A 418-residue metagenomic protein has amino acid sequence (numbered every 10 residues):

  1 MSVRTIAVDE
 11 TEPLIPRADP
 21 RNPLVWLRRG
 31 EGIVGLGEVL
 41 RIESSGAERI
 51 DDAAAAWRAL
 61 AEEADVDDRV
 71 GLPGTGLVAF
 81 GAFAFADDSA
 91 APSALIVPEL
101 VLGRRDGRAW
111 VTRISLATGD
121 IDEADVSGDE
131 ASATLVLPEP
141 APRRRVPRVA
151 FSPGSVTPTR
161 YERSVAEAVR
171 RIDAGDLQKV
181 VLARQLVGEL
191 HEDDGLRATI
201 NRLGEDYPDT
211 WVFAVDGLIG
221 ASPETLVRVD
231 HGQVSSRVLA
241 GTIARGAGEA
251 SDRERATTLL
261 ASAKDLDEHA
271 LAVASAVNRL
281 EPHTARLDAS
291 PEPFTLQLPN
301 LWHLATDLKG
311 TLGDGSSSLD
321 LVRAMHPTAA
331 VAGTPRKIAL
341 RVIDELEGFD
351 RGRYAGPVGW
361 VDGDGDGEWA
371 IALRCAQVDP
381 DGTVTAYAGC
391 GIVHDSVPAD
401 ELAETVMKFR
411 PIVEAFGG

Functional and structural regions predicted by a protein language model:
M1-P23, R28-A53, S127-A166, R170 (+3 more regions): Contiguous alpha-helical scaffold segments within structured protein domains that host functional hotspots
N22-L24, A79-F83, W211-D216, R351-G359: A short glycine-rich, hydrophobically flanked beta-strand micro-motif that places a catalytic Asp/Glu for divalent metal
L27-R28, Q178-A183, V212-G217, L319-D320 (+1 more regions): Short coil/turn segments at secondary-structure boundaries
G37-R41, A90-L100, A109, R184-D267 (+3 more regions): An anion-binding catalytic pocket shared by soluble metabolic enzymes
A55-E189, A263, T284-R286, P291: Non-catalytic accessory segments adjacent to catalytic cores
G81, L102, G175, V227 (+4 more regions): A residue-level signal for conserved active-site and pocket-lining positions in enzyme catalytic cores
A124, D265, H269, V273 (+1 more regions): Short, charged, low-complexity patches
D307-G418: Conserved hydrophobic core element of enzyme catalytic domains
